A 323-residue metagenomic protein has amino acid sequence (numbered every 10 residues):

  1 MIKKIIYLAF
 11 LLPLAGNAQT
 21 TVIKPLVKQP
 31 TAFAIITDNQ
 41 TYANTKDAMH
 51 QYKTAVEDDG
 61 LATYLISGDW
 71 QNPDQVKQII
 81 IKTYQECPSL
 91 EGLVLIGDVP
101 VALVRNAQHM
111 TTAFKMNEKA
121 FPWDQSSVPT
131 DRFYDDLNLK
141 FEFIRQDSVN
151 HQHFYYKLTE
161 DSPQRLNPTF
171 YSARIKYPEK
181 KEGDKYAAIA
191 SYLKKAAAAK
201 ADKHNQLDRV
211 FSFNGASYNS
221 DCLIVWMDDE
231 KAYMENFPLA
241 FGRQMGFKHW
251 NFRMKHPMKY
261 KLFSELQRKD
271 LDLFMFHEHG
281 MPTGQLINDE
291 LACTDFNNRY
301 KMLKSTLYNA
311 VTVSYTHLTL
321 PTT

Functional and structural regions predicted by a protein language model:
M1-T20: Bacterial Sec-dependent N-terminal signal peptides
Q19-L318: Cysteine-dependent hydrolase recognition
T319-T323: A short, hydrophobic C-terminal helix/tail in secreted or cell-surface proteins
